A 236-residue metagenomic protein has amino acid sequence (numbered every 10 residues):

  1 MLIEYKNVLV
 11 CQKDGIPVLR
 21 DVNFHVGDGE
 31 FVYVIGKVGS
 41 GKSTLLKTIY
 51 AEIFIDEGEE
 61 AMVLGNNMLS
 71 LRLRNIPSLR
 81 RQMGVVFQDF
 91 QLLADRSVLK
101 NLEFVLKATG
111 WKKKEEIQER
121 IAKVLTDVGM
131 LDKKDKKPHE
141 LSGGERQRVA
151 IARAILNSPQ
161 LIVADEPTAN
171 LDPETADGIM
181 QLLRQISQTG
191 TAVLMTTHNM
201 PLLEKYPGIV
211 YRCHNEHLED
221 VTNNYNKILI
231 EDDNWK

Functional and structural regions predicted by a protein language model:
Y50: Helix-to-loop junction immediately C-terminal to a conserved catalytic motif
G58-N67: Conserved ABC transporter NBD signature motif
M68-G84, Q188: ABC ATPase NBD coupling module
K136-H139, N157, T189: Conserved signature/switch motifs of ABC ATPase nucleotide-binding domains
K137-L141, E145-Q147: Conserved ABC ATPase signature
I162-D165: Catalytic Walker B motif of ABC-type/P-loop ATPase nucleotide-binding domains
P173-T175: Helix N-cap at the start of a conserved alpha-helix in ABC-type nucleotide-binding domains
